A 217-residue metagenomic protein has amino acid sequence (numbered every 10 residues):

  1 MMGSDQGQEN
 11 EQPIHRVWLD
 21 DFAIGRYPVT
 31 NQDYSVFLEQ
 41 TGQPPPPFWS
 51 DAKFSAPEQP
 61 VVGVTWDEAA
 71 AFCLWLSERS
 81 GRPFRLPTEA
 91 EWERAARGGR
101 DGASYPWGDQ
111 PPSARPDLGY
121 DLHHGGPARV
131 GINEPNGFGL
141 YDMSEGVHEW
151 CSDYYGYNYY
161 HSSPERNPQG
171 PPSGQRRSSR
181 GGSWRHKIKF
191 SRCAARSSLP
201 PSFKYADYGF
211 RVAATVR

Functional and structural regions predicted by a protein language model:
M1-Q8, P44, W49-S197, P201-A206: Functional-site microenvironments in short loops/helix caps that host divalent-cation chemistry
R16-D21: A short N-terminal beta-strand-loop micro-motif at the entrance of redox/enzyme domains
T30: Acidic, metal-coordinating catalytic segment for phosphate/diphosphate chemistry, firing primarily on the Nudix
A206-R217: Short, structured beta-strand segments at or near domain termini in extracellular proteins/domains
